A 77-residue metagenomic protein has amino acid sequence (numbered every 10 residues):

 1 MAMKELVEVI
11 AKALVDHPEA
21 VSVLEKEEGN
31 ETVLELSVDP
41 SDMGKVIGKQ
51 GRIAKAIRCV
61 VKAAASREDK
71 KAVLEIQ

Functional and structural regions predicted by a protein language model:
M1-K45, K55-Q77: RNA-contacting regions in translation and RNA-metabolism proteins, encompassing KH/S1 modules where present
I47-G51: Glycine-centered tight-turn and secondary-structure capping sites
